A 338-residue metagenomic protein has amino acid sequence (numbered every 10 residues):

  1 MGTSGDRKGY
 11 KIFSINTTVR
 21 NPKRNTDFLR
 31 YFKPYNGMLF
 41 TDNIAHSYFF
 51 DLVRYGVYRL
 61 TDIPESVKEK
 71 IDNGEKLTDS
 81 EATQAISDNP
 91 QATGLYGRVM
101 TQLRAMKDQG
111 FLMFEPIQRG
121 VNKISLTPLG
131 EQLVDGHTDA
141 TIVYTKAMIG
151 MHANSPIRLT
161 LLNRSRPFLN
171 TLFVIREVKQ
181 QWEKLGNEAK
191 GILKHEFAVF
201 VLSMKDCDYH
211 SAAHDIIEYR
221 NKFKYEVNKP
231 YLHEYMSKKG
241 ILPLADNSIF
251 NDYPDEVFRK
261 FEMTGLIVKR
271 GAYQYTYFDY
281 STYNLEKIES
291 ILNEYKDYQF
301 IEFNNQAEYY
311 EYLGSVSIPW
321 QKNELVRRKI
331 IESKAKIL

Functional and structural regions predicted by a protein language model:
M1-L338: Donor-sugar nucleotide-binding helix/loop cap in glycosyltransferases
